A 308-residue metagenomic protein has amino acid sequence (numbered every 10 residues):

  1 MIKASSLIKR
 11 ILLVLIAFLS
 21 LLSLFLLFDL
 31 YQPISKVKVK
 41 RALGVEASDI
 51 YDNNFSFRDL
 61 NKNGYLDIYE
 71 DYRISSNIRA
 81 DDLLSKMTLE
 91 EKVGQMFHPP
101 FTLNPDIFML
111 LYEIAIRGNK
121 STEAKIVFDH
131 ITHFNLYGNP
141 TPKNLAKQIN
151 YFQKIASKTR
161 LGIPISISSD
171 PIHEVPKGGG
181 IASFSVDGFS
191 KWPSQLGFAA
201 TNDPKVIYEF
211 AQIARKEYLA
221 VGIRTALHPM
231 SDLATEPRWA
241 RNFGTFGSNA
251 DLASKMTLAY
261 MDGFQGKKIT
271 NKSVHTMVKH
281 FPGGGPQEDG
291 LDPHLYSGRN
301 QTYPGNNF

Functional and structural regions predicted by a protein language model:
I2-F308: Glycoside hydrolase catalytic-domain context in secreted enzymes
